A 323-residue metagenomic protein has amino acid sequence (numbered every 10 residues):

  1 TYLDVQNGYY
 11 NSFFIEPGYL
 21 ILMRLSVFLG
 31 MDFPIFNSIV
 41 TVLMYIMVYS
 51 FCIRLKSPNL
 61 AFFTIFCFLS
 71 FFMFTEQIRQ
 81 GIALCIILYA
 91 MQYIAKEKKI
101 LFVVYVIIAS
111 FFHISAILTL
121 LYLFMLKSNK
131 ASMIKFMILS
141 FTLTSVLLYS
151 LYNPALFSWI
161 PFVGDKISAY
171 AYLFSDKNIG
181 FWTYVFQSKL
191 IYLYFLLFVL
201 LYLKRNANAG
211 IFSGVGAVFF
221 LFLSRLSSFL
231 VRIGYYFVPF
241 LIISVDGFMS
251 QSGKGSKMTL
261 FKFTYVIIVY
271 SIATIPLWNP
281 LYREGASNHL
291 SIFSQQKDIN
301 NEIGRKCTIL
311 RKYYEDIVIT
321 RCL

Functional and structural regions predicted by a protein language model:
Y2-G8, L20, L123-V238, N279-N301: Alpha-helical transmembrane segments and terminal signal-anchor/GPI-anchor hydrophobic tails, characterized by long
L3-M31: Short hydrophobic/aromatic helix or loop-helix immediately within or flanking a transmembrane segment in polytopic
Y49-F68: Transmembrane-helix signature of polytopic, membrane-embedded enzymes that assemble or transfer cell-envelope glycans
S70, L101-M125, V218-R225: Membrane-interface alpha helices of multi-pass inner-membrane proteins
T75-I82: Short acidic/glycine- and proline-prone juxtamembrane loop motifs at membrane-interface regions of multi-pass membrane
I87-L101: Membrane-interface transmembrane helices that cradle and orient dolichyl/undecaprenyl
L139-T142, K254-T274: Signature aromatic-anchored transmembrane alpha helix within multi-pass, membrane-resident enzymes that catalyze glycan
S213-G214, F240, T264-L323: Transmembrane helical bundles and short interhelical boundary loops of multi-pass, membrane-embedded
